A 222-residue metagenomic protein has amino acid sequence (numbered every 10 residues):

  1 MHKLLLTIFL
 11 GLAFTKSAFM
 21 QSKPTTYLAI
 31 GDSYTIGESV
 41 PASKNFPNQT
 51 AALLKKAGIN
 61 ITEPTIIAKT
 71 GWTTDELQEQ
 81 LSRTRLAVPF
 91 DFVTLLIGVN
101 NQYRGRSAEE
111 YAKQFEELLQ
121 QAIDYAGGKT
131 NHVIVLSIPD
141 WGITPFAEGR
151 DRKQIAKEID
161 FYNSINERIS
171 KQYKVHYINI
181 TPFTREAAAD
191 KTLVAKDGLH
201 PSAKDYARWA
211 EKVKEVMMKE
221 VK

Functional and structural regions predicted by a protein language model:
M1-P24: Bacterial Sec-dependent N-terminal signal peptides
T7, T35, T73, T94 (+1 more regions): Ser/Thr-centric signal marking residues that sit in or immediately flank functional binding/regulatory motifs
I8, G31, I97: Residues that line or immediately flank small-molecule/substrate-binding pockets and catalytic motifs
F19-T70, Q80-V88: Serine-esterase "nucleophile elbow" of acetyl-processing enzymes
S33, S39, T73, N100 (+1 more regions): Gly/Ser/Thr-rich beta-alpha loop segments that engage phosphate groups in nucleotides
N60, E79-K222: Alpha-helical cap/lid subdomain in secreted, periplasmic, or secretory-pathway luminal O-acyl-processing enzymes
T70-T73, Q154-I155: Short, flexible loop segments at the rims of nucleotide/cofactor-binding pockets, characterized by
